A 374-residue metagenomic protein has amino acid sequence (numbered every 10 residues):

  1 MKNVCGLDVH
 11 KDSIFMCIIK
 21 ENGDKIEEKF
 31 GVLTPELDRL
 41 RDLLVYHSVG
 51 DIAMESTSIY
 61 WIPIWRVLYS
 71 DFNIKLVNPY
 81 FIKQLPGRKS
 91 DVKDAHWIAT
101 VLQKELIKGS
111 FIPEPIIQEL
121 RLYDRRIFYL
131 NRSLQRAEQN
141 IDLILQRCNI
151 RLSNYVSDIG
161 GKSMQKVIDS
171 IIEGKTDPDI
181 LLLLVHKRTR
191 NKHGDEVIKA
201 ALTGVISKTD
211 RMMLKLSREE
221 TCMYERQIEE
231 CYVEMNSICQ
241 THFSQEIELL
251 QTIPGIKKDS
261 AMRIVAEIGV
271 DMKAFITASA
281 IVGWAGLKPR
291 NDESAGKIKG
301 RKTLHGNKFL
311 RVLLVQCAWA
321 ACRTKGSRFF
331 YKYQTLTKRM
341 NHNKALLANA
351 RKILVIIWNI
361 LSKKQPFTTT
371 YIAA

Functional and structural regions predicted by a protein language model:
M1-A374: A detector of single, family-specific signature residues that are central to catalytic or substrate-handling motifs
